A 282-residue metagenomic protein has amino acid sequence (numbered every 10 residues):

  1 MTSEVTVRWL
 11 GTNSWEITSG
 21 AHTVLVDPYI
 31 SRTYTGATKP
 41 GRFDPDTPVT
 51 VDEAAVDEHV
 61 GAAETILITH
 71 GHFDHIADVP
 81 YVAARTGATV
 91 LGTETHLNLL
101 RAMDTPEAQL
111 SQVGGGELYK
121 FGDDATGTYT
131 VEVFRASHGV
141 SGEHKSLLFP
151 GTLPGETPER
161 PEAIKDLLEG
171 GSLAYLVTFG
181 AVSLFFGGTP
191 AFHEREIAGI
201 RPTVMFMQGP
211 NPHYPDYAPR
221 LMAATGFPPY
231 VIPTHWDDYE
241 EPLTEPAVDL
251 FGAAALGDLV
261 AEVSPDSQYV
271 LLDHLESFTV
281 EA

Functional and structural regions predicted by a protein language model:
T2-V56, L168-T189: Conserved beta-strand hairpin/beta-sheet module of binuclear metal-dependent hydrolase folds, prominently
H22-I68, H72, A77-Y81, E107 (+2 more regions): Pre-active-site segment of Zn-dependent metallo-hydrolases
V26-D27, A62-G71, L91-E94, F185-T189 (+3 more regions): Active-site neighborhood of phospho(di)ester-bond hydrolases with catalytic His/Asp-centered motifs
T33, G71-A77, L97-L100, E117-Y119 (+5 more regions): Active-site environment of divalent metal-dependent phosphoester hydrolases
V60, V82-T86, A198-R201, L221-F227: Short, conserved loop/helix-junction motifs that constitute active-site signature segments in enzyme catalytic cores
L97, D104-G122, P219-A282: Binuclear metal-ion centers of metallo-dependent hydrolases, dominated by the metallo-beta-lactamase
G116-L173, G180, Q268-A282: Flexible, acidic/histidine-containing loops and adjacent segments that form or flank the divalent-metal
R160-A224: Active-site-proximal loop/helix segments of hydrolase catalytic cores
